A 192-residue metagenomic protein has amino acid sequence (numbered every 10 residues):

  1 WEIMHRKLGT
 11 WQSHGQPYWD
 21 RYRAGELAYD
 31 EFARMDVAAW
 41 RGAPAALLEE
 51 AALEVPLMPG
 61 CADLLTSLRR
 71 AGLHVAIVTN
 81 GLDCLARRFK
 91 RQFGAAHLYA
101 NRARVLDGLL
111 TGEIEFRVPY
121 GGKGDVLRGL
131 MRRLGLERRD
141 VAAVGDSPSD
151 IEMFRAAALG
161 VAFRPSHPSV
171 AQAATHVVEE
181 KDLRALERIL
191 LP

Functional and structural regions predicted by a protein language model:
W1-A24, D30, R34: Active-site neighborhood of HAD-like aspartate-dependent phosphohydrolases
K7, W11, A39, R133: Change "in soluble alpha/beta enzymes" to "in soluble alpha/beta proteins
G9, G42, A103-V105: Short connector loops/turns at beta-strand edges and beta->alpha or beta->beta junctions
H14-E26, S169-E180: A short, conserved beta-to-alpha structural element at the edge of catalytic cores that scaffolds binding
L27-D63: Metal-dependent phosphoesterase signature
A52-P192: C-terminal cap/substrate-recognition subdomain and adjoining C-terminal extension of metal-dependent phosphatase-like
